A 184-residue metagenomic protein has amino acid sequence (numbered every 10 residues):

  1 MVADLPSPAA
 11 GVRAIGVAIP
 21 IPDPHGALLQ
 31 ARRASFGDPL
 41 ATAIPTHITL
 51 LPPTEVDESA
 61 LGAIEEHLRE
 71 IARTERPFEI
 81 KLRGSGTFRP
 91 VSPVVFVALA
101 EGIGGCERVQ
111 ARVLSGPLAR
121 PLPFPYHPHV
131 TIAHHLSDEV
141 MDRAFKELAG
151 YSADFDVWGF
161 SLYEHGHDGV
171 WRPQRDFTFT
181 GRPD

Functional and structural regions predicted by a protein language model:
M1-E79, T87, G102-G159, R172-D184: Basic, often amphipathic N-terminal segments
R83: Peripheral membrane lipid-binding modules
P90-V91, H167: Short strand-connecting beta-turns/loops that link adjacent beta-strands
S92-A100: Charge-rich, low-complexity N-terminal segments
L99, H165, F179: Active-site donor-binding loop signature of nucleotide-sugar glycosyltransferases
W158-D168: Short beta-strand segments and strand-loop junctions that repeat across beta-rich extracellular domains
